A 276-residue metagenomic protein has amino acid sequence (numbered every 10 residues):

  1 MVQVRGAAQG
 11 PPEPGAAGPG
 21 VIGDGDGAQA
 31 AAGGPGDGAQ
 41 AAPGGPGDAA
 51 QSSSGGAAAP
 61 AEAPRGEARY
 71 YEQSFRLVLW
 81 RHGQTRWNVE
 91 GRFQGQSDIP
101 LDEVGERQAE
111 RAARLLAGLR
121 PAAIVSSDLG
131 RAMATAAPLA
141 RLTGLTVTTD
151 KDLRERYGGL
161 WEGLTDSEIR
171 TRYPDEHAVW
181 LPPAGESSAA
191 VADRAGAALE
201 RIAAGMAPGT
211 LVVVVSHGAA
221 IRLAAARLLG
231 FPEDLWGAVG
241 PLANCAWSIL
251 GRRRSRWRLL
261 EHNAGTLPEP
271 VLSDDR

Functional and structural regions predicted by a protein language model:
Q3-Q9, P14-P19, G56-E72, R111-R172 (+1 more regions): Phosphate-coordination/substrate-recognition cap region in phosphate-metabolizing enzymes
D26-S52: Long, intrinsically disordered low-complexity tandem-repeat segments
L77, T210-S216: Generic beta-sheet signal
V78, Q84-L139, A184-G196: Loop-to-helix element that buttresses phosphate recognition and phosphoryl-transfer chemistry
H82, H217: Short, conserved phosphate/pyrophosphate- and ester-handling motifs at nucleotide-, phospho-/glycolipid
T171-A190: Short glycine/proline- and acidic residue-enriched helix-loop micro-motifs that form flexible lids or anion-recognition
P232-R258: Domain-level recognition of soluble alpha/beta enzyme cores, biased toward histidine phosphatases/phosphomutases
L260-R276: Acidic, His/Gly-rich catalytic cores of divalent-metal-dependent hydrolytic chemistry
